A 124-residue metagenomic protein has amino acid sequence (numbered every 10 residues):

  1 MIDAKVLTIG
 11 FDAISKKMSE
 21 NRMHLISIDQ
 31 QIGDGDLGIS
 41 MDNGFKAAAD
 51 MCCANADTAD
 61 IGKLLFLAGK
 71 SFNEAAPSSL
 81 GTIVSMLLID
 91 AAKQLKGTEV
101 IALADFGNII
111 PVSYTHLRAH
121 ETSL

Functional and structural regions predicted by a protein language model:
M1-V6, S27-A54: Active-site-proximal helix-loop elements at catalytic-domain edges
D12-D29, A59-A75: Short, hydrophobic/aliphatic alpha-helical segments
K17, N21-H24, G44-A47, I109: Amphipathic, well-ordered alpha-helical segments in soluble domains
I32-M41, A76-L88: Conserved phosphate/anionic-ligand binding catalytic regions in large, soluble enzymes, centered on
M41-A48, A68, L87-Q94, S113: Buried hydrophobic packing segments
C52-K63, K93-I109: Phosphate-handling active-site elements
T115-L124: Conserved small/polar residues in nucleotide/adenosyl-binding loops
